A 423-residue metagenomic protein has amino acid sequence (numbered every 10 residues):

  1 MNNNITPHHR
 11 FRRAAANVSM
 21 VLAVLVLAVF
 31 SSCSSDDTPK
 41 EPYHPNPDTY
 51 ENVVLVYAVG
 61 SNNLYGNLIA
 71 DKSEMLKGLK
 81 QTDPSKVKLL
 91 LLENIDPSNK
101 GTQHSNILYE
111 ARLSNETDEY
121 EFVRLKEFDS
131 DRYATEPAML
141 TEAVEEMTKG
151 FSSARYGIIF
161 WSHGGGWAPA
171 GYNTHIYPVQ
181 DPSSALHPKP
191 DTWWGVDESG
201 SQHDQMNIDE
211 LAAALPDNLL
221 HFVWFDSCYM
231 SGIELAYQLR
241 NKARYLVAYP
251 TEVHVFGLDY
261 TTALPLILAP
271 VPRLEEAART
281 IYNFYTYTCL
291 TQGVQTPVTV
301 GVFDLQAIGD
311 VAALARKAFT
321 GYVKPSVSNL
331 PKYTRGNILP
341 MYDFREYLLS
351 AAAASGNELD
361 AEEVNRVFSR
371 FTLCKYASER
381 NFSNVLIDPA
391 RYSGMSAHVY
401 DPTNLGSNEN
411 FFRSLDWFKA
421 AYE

Functional and structural regions predicted by a protein language model:
M1-I5, L25-E51, V399: Bacterial Sec-dependent N-terminal signal peptides
N3-M20: Bacterial N-terminal signal peptides that target proteins for export
L22, V26, L79, A243-P250: A generic secondary-structure signal for well-formed alpha-helical elements
S34-A154: N-terminal extension/subdomain marker
V53-A58, K88-E93, G157-F160, H221-F225 (+2 more regions): Structural recognition of the beta-strand scaffold that forms the well-ordered cores of secreted hydrolase catalytic
L64-G66, N99-G101, A168, L235 (+2 more regions): Short acidic, gly/pro-rich beta-turn/loop elements at beta-sheet edges and active-site/ligand-binding grooves
N94-F122, R132-P216, S227-C228, I233 (+1 more regions): Catalytic-core segments of thiol-dependent peptidases
T174-I176, Q180-E423: Terminal, contiguous helix-loop blocks that mediate binding/assembly
